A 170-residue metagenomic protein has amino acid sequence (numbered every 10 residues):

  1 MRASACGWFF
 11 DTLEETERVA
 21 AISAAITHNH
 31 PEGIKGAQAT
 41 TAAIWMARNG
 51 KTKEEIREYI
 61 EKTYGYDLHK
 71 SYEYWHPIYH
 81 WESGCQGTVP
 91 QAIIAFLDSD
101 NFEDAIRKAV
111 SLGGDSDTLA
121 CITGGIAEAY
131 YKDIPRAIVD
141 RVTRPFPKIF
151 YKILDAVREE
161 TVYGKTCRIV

Functional and structural regions predicted by a protein language model:
M1-S99, D104-L112, G124-A129: Amphipathic alpha-helical interface segments
D117: Conserved catalytic/binding loops enriched for acidic/polar residues
A129-V170: Conserved glycine-rich phosphate/nucleotide-binding loop and adjacent Mg2+-coordinating catalytic segment
